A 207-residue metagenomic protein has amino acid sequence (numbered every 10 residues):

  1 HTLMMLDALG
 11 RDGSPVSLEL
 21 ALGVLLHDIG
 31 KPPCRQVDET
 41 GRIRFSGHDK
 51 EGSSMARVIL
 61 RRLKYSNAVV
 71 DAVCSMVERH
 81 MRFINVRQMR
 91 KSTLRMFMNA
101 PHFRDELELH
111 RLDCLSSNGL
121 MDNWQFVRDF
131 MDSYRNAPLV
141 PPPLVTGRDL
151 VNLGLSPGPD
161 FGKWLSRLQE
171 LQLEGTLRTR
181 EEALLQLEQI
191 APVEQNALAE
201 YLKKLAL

Functional and structural regions predicted by a protein language model:
H1, G47-S54, N85-V86, P138-V145 (+1 more regions): Short acidic alpha-helix initiation/capping motifs at coil-to-helix transition points, especially at protein N-termini
T2, T40, T93, T146 (+1 more regions): Residue-identity detector for threonine
T2-M5, G52, A56, V127 (+1 more regions): Hydrophobic residues within well-ordered alpha-helices
L3, P33, D49, V69 (+3 more regions): Solvent-exposed, flexible loop/coil residues
L6-D122: Divalent metal-dependent catalytic cores for phosphoryl transfer on phosphate-bearing substrates
V58, R62, C114-L207: Charged substrate- and nucleic-acid-binding regions of tRNA-handling and nucleotidyl-transfer enzymes, centered on
